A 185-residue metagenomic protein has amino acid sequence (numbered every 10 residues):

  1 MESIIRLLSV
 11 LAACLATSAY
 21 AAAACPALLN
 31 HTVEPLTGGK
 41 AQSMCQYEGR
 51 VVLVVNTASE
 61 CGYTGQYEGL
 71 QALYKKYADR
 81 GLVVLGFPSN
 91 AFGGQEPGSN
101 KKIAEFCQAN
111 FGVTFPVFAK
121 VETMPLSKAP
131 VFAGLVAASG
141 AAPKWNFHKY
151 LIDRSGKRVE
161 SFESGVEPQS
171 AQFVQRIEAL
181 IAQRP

Functional and structural regions predicted by a protein language model:
M1-S9: Bacterial N-terminal signal peptides that target proteins for export
L8-S18: Bacterial N-terminal signal peptides
A22-C45, G65: N-terminal "domain-start" segment that seeds a small globular fold
L29-T32, A119, I181: Terminal helix/beta-alpha structural elements that buttress the NAD(P)+-binding lobe
E48-V52, A78-V83, F111-P116, N146 (+1 more regions): Loop/turn elements at helix/coil->beta-strand transitions in domains of secreted/extracellular proteins
N56-E60: Amphipathic alpha-helical repeat scaffolds
Y63-K128: Structural microenvironment flanking redox-active thiols in thiol-disulfide oxidoreductases
P130-P185: Thiol-/selenol-based redox modules, centered on thioredoxin-like and closely related oxidoreductase domains
